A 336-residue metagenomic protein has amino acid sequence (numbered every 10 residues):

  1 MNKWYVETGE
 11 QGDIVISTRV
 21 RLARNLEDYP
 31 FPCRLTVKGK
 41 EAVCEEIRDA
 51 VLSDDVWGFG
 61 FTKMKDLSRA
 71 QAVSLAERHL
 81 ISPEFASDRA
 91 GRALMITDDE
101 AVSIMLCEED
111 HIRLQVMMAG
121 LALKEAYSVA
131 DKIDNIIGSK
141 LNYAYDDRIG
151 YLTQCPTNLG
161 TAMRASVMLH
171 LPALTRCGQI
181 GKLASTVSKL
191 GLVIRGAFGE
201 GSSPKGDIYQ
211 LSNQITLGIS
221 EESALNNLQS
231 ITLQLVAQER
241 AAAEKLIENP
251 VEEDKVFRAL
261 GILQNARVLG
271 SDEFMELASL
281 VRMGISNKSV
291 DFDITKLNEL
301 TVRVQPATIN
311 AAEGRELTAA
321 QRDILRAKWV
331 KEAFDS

Functional and structural regions predicted by a protein language model:
M1-R148, M163, T175-C177, K182-A184 (+1 more regions): Long, Pro/Ser/Thr-rich low-complexity/intrinsically disordered regulatory tracts in eukaryotic proteins
G150-V167: Conserved phosphate/anionic-ligand binding catalytic regions in large, soluble enzymes, centered on
